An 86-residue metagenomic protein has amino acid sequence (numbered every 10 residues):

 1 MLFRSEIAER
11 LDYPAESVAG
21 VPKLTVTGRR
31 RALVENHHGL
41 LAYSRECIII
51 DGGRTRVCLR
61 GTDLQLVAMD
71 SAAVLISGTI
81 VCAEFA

Functional and structural regions predicted by a protein language model:
M1-L2: Short, small-residue-biased leader/transition segments that mark boundaries at the very start of proteins
S5-A86: N-terminal intrinsically disordered, cationic/polar leader segments that include organellar targeting peptides
